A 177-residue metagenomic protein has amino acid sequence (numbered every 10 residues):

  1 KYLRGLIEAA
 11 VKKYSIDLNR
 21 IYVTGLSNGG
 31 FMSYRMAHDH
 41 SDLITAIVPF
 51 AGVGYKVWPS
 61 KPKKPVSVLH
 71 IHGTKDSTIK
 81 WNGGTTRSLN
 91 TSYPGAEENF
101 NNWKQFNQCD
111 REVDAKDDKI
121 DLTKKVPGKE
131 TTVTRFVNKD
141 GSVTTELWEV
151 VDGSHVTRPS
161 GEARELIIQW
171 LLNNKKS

Functional and structural regions predicted by a protein language model:
K1-N28, H38-L43: Gly/Ser-rich "nucleophile elbow"/oxyanion-hole loop immediately N-terminal to the catalytic nucleophile in hydrolases
S15-I16, T24, D39-H40, S60-K64 (+2 more regions): Extracellular/periplasmic catalytic domains that process cell-envelope and extracellular macromolecules
M32-M36: Hydrolases whose catalytic domains are alpha/beta-hydrolase-1, hotdog thioesterase, or metallo-beta-lactamase-like
D42-G52, V66-S67: A conserved short beta-strand
V48-Y55, G73-D76: Active-site nucleophile loop of the alpha/beta-hydrolase fold
S67-I71, P94-G95, K104-S177: C-terminal catalytic histidine-bearing segment of alpha/beta-hydrolase fold enzymes
T74-S77, G84, V151-S154: Acidic beta-to-alpha connecting loop that harbors the catalytic carboxylate
W81-S92: Short, flexible/disordered intra-domain loops and linkers
